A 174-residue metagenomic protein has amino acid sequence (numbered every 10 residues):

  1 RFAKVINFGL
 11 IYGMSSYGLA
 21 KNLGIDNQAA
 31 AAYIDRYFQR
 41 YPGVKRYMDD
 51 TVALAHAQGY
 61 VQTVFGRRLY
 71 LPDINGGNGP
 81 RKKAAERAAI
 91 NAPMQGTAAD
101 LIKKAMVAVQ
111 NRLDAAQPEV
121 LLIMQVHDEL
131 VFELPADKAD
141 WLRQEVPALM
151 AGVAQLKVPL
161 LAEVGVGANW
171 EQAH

Functional and structural regions predicted by a protein language model:
R1-H174: Conserved catalytic core of nucleotide polymerization and phosphodiester-bond processing enzymes
